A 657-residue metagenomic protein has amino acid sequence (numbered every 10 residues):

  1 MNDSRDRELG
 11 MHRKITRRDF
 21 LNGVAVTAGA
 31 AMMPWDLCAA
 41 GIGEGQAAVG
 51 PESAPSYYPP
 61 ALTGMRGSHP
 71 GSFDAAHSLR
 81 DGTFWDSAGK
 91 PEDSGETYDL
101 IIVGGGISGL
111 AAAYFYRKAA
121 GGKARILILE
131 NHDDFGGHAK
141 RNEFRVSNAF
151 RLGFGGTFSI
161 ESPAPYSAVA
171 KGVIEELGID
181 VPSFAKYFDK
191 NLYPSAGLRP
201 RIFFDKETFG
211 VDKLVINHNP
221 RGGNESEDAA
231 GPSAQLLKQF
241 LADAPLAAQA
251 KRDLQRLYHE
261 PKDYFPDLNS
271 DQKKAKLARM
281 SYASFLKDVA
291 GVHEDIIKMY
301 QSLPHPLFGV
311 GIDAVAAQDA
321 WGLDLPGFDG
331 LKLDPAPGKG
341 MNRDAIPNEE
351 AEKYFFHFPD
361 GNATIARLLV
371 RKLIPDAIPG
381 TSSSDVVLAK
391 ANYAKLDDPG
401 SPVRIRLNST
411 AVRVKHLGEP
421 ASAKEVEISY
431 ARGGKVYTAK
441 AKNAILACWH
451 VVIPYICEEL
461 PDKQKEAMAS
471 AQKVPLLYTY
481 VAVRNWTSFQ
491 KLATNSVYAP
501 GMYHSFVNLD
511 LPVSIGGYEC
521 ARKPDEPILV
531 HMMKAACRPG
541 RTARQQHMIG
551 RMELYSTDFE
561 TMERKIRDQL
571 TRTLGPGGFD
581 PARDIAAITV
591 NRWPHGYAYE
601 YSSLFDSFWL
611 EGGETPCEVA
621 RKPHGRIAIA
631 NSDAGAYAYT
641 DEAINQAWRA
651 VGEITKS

Functional and structural regions predicted by a protein language model:
M1-I15, I42-E44: N-terminal secretory signal peptides
A48-G89, E143, R199, K206-T208 (+4 more regions): Conserved flavin/dinucleotide-binding core of flavoenzymes
S53, Y58-A61, G136-A168, P326-N348: Glycine-rich active-site loop/strand segments that organize a redox cofactor
D99-L127: N-terminal Rossmann-like FAD-binding beta1-loop-alpha1 element of flavoenzymes
R117-E143: Glycine-rich FAD pyrophosphate-binding loop
S147-L246: Dinucleotide-binding Rossmann-like beta1-alpha1 core, especially the glycine-rich loop that anchors the ADP
P245-S409, P420-A423: Active-site/ligand-binding neighborhood in enzyme catalytic cores
P399, V403, L407-R541: Mid-domain catalytic core of redox enzymes that form a hydrophobic substrate pocket/lid adjacent to a catalytic redox
